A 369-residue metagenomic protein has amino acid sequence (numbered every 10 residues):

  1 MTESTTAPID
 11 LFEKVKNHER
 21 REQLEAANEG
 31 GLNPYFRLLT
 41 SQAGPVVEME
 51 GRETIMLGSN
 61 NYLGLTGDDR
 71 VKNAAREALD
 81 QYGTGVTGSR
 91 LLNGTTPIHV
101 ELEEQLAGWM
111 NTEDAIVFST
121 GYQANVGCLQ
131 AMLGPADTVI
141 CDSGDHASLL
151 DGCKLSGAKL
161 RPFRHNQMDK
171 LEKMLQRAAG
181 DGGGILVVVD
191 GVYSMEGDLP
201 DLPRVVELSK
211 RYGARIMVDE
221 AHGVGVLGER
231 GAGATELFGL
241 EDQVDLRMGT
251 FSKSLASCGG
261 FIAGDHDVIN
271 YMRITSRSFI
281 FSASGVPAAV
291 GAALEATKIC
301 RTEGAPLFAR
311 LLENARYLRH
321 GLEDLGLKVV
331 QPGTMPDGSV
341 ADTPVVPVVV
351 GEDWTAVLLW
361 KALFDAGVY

Functional and structural regions predicted by a protein language model:
N17-T84, A214: N-terminal "arm"/small-domain region of PLP-dependent enzymes with the aminotransferase-like
N73, E77-T120: Conserved N-terminal alpha-helix of the aminotransferase class I/II PLP-enzyme fold
T120, I140-S156: Substrate-binding/gating loop at the entrance of the active-site cleft, primarily in PLP-dependent aminotransferase-like
C128-A147, N314: Conserved PLP-anchoring active-site segment centered on the Schiff-base-forming lysine
R161, H165-V218: Active-site phosphate-binding strand-loop segment of PLP-dependent enzymes
R230, E236-Y271: Active-site PLP attachment segment
S284-G304, R310, N314-R316: Structural motif of enzymes handling amino- and sulfur-group chemistry
A309-R316, E323-A366: Conserved PLP-binding catalytic core of the aspartate aminotransferase-like
